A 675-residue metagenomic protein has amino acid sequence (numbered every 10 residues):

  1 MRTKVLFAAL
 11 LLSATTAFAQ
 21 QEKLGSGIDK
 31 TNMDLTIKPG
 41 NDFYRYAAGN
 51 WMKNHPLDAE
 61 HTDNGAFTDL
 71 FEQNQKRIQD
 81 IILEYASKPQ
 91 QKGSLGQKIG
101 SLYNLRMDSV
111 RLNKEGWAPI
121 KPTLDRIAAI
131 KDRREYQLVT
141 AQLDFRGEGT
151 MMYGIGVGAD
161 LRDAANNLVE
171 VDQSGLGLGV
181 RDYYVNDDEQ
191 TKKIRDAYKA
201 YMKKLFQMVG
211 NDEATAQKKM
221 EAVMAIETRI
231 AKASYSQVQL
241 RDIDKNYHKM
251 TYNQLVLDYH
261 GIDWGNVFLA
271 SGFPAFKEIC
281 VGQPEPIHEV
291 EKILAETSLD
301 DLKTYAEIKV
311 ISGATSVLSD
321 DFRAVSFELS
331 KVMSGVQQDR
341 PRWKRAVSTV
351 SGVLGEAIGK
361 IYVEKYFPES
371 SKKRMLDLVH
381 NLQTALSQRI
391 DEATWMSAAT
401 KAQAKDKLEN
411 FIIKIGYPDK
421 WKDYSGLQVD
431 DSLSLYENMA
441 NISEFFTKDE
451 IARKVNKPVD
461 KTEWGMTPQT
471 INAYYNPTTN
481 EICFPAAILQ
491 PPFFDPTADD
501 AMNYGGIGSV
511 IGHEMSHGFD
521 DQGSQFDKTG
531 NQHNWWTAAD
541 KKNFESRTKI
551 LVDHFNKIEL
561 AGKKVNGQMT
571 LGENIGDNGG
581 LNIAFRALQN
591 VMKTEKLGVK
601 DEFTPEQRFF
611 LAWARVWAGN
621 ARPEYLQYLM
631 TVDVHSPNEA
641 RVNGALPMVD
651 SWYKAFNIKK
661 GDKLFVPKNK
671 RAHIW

Functional and structural regions predicted by a protein language model:
M1-E22: Bacterial Sec-dependent N-terminal signal peptides
Q21-T31: Short, Gly/Pro- and small/polar-rich lid/capping loops
N32-K53, Y184, D188-Q207, A398 (+2 more regions): Hydrophobic/aromatic-rich, well-ordered segments within soluble, folded domains that form packed cores
K38-N41, Y46-K114: Active-site-surrounding "flap" and adjacent substrate/cofactor-binding loops of secreted or lumenal enzymes, prototyped
E60-I82, A214-A233, N503-S509, E606-F610: Short secondary-structure subsegments characteristic of cysteine-rich extracellular domains
H61, Q90-Q91, L95, D212-V223 (+4 more regions): Short, glycine/acidic-rich hinge or "gate" loops at secondary-structure transitions that mediate conformational
F71, D258-G261, C280-P284, R340 (+3 more regions): Intrinsically disordered, low-complexity linker/terminal regions across diverse proteins
Y85-D377, N381: Noncatalytic, helix-rich "gating/capping" subdomain that lines the substrate-entry/channel surface of large enzyme
